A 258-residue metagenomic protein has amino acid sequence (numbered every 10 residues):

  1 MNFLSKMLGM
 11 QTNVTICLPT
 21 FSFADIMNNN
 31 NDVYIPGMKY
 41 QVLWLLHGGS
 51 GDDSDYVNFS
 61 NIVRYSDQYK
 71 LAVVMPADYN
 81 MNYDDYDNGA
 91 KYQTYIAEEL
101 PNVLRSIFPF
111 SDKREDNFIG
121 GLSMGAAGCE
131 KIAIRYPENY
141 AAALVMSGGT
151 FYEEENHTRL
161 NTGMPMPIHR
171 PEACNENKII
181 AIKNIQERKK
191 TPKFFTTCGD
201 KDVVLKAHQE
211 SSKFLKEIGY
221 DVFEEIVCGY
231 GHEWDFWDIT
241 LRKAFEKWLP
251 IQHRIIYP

Functional and structural regions predicted by a protein language model:
M1-P258: Non-catalytic cap/lid and distal C-terminal segments of serine-dependent acyl enzymes
